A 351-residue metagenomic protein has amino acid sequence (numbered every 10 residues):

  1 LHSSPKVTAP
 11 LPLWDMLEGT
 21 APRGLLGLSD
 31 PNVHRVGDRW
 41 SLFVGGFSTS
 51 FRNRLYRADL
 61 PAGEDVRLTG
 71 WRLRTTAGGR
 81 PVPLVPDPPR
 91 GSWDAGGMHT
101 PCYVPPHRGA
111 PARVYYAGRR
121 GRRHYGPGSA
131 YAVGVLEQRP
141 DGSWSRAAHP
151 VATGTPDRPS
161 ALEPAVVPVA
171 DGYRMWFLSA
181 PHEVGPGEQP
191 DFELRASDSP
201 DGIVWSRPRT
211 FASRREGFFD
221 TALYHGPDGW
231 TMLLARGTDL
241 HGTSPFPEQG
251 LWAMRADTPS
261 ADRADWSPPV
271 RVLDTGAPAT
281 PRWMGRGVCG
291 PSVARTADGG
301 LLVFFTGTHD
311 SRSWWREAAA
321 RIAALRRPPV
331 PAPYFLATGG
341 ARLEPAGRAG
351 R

Functional and structural regions predicted by a protein language model:
L1-G96, V104-L162, V167-F219, H225-M284 (+1 more regions): Beta-rich carbohydrate-recognition and catalytic domains
R286-V288: Intrinsically disordered, low-complexity, Lys/Arg-biased terminal tails
